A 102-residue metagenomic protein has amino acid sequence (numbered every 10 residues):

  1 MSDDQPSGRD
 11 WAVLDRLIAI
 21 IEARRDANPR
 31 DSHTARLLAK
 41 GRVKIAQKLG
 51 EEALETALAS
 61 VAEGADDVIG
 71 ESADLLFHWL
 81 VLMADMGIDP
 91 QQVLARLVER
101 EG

Functional and structural regions predicted by a protein language model:
M1-E71, L76-G102: Flexible "arm" and connector segments at domain edges
